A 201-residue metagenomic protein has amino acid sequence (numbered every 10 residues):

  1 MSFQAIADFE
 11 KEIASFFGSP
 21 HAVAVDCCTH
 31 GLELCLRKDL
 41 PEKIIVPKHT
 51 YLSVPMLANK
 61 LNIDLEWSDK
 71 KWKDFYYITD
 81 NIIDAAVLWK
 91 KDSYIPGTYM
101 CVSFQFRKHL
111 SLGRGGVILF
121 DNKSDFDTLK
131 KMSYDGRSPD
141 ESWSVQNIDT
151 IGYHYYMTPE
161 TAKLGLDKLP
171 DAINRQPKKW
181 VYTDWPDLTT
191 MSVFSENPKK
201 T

Functional and structural regions predicted by a protein language model:
M1-D8, K71, D167: A structural motif shared across PLP-dependent enzymes of the aminotransferase-like
K11-C35, K43-K48: Short loop-beta-helix segment that forms the pyridoxal 5′-phosphate
S19, K71, F106: Short, acidic/glycine-rich phosphate-metal binding loop used to engage nucleotide
T29-G31, T50-L52, A86-W89, F106-H109 (+1 more regions): Short, solvent-exposed loop/turn segments at secondary-structure junctions
L34-D92: PLP-dependent aminotransferase-like
K91, Y99-T201: Active-site region of PLP-dependent enzymes
